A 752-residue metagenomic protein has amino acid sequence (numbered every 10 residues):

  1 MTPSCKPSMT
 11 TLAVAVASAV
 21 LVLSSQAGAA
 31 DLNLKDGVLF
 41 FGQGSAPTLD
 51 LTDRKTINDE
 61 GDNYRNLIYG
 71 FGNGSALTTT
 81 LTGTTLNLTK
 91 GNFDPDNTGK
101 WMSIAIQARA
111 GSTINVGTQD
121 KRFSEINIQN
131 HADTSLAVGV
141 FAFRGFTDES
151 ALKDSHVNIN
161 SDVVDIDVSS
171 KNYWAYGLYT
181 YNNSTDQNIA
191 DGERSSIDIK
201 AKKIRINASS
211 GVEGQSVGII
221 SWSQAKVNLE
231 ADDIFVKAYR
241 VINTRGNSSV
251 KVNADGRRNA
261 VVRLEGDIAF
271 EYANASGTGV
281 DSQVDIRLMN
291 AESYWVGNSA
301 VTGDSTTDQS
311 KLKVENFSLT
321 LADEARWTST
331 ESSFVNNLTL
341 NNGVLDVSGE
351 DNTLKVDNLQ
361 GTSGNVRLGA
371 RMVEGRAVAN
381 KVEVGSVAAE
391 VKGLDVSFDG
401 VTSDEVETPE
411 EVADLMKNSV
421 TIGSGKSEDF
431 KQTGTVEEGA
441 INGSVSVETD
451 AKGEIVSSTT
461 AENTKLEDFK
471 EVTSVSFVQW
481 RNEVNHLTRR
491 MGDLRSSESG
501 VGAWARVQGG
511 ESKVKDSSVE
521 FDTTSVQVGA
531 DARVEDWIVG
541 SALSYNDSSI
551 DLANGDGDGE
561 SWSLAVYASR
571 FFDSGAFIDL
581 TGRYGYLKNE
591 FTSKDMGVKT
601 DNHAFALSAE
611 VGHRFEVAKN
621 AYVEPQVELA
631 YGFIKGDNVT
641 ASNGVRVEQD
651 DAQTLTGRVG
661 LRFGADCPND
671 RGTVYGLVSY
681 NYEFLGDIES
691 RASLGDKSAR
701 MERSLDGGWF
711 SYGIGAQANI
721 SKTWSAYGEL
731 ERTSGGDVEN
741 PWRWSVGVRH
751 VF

Functional and structural regions predicted by a protein language model:
M1-A29: Gram-negative bacterial Sec-dependent N-terminal signal peptides
T2-C5, A30-D31, T362, R367-N380 (+2 more regions): Outer-membrane translocation/initiation segment of Type V secreted surface proteins
G28-L34, G44-R65, L77-M102, I114-L136 (+12 more regions): Beta-strand-rich solenoid/repeat architectures in extracellular/passenger domains of polysaccharide-targeting enzymes
A260, S293-W295, S499-A503, T524 (+8 more regions): Outer-envelope beta-barrel architecture signal
R263-G425: Extracellular beta-strand/loop-rich repeat segments of large surface/secreted proteins
E462-Q626, E731, G736: Outer membrane beta-barrel translocator domains of Type V secretion systems
S517-D522, A553-G555, K588-D601, K635-T654 (+1 more regions): Solvent-exposed, glycine/polar-rich loop segments of beta-barrel outer-membrane systems
A565, S569-R570, V617, D650-F752: Outer membrane beta-barrel transmembrane domains
